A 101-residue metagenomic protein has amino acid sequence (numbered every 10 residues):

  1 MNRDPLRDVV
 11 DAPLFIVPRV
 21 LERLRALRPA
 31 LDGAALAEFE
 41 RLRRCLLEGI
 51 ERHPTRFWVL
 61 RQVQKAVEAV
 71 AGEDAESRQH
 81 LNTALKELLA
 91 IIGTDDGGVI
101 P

Functional and structural regions predicted by a protein language model:
M1-E48: Short terminal alpha-helical segments
R3-D4, D74-P101: Amphipathic alpha-helical binding modules
R19, A71-G72: A very general structural signal that marks isolated residues within well-ordered alpha-helical segments
P29, G72-A75: Long, contiguous binding/interaction regions
D32, P54, G93-G97: Residue-level signal for secondary-structure boundary elements
A34, E38, T55-Q62, S77-A84: Residue-level detector of well-ordered alpha-helical segments, enriched for hydrophobic/aromatic packing positions
F39, R43-V70: Mature extracytoplasmic domains of secretory-pathway proteins
